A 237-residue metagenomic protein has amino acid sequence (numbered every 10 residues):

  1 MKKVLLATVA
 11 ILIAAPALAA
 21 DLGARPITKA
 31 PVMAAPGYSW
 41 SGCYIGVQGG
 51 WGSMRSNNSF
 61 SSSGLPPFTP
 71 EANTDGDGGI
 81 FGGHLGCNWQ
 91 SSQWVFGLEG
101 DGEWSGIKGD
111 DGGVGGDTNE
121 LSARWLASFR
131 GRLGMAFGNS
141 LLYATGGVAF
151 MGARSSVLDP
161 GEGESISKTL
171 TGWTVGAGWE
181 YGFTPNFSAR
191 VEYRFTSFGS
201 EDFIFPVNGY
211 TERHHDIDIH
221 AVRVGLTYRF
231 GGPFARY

Functional and structural regions predicted by a protein language model:
K2-Y237: Gram-negative outer-membrane beta-barrel domains
